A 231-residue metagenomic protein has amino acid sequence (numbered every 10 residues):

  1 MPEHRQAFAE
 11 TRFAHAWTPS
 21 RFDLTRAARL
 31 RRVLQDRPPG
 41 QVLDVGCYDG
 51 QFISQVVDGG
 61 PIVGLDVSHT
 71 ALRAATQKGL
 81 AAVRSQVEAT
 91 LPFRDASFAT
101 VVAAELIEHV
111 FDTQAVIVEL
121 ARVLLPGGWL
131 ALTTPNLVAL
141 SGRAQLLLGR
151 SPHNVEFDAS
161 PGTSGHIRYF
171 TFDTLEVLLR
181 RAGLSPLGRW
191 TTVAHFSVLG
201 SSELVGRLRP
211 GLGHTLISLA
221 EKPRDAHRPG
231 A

Functional and structural regions predicted by a protein language model:
M1-R94, T100-A104, Q114-I117, T134 (+3 more regions): Conserved N-terminal segment of class I S-adenosyl-L-methionine
E105-H109: A short His-aromatic
F111-A115, G142: Short N-terminal helix/helix-N-cap motif within the alpha/beta-hydrolase-1
Q114-W129: A short glycine-rich, Lys/Arg-flanked "PGG" loop and its adjoining helix->strand segment in the class I
A131-N154: Conserved class I S-adenosyl-L-methionine
L148-T174: Conserved catalytic/acceptor-binding region of the Class I
